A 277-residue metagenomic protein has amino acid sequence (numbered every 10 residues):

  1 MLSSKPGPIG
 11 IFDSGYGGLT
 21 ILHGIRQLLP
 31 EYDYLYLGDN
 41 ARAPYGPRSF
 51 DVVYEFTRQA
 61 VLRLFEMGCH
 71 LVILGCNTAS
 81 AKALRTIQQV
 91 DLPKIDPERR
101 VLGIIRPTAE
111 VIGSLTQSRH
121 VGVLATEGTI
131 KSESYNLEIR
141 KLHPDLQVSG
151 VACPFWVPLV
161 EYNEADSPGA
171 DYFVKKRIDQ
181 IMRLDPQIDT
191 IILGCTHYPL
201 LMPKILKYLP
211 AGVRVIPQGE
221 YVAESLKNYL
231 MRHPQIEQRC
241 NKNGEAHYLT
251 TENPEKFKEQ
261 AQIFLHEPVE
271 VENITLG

Functional and structural regions predicted by a protein language model:
M1-G277: Non-catalytic structural scaffold of enzyme domains
